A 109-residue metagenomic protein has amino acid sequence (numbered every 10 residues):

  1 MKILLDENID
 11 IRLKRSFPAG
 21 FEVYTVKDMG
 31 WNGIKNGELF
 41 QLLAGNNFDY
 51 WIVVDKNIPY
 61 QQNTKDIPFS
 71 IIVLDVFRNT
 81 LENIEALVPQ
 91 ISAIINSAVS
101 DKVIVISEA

Functional and structural regions predicted by a protein language model:
K2-N46: N-terminal first-folded block
K14-R15, Q61-N63, N83: Short glycine-/acidic-enriched loop or helix-start segments at secondary-structure transitions that form or flank
K27, V54, L74-V76: Short beta->alpha connector loops at strand-helix junctions that form conserved, small/polar/Pro-enriched
M29-G30, I58, F77-N79: Short histidine/acidic/glycine/proline-rich micro-motifs that form metal- and phosphate-coordinating active-site loops
I34-E38, I104-A109: Residues lining hydrophobic/aromatic ligand-binding pockets adjacent to catalytic sites
L43-Q62: Acidic, metal-binding active-site segment of PIN/NYN-like and related structure-specific nucleases
T64-P68: Glycine-rich loop at the start of a catalytic domain that most often binds anionic cofactors/ligands
S70-E108: C-terminal structural segments of small proteins and small subunits
